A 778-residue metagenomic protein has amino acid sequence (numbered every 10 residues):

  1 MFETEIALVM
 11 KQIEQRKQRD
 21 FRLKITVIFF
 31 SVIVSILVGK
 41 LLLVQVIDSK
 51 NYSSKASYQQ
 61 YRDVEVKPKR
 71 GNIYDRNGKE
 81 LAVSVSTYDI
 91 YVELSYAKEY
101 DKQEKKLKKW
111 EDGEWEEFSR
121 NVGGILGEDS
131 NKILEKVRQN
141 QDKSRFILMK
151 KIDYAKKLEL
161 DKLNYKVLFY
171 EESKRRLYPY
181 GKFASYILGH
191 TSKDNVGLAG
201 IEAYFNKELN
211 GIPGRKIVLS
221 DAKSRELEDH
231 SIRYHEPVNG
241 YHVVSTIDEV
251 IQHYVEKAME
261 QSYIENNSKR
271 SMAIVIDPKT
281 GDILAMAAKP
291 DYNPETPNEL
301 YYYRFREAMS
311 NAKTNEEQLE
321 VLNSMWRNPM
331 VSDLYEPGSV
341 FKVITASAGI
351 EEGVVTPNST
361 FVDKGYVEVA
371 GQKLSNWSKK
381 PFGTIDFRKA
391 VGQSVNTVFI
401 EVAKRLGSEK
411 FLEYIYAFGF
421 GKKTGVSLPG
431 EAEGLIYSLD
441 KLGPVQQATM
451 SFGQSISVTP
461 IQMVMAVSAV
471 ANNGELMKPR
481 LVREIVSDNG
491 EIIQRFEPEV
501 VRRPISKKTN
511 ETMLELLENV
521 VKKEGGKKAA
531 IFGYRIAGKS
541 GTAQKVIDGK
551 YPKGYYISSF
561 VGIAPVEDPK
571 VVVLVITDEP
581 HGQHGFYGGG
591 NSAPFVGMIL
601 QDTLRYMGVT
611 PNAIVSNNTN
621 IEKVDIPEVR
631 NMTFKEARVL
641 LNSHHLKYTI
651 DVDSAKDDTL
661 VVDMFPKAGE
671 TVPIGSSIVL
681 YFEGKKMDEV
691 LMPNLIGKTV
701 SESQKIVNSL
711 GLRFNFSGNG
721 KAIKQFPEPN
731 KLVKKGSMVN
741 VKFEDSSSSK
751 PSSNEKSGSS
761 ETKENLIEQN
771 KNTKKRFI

Functional and structural regions predicted by a protein language model:
M1-A308, P329, L334, T356 (+11 more regions): Periplasmic/cell-envelope proteins involved in peptidoglycan metabolism and beta-lactam response
F2-A7, A82, D221-I232, K279-V340 (+2 more regions): Beta-lactam-recognizing serine transpeptidase/beta-lactamase-like catalytic domain environment
K69-G71, Y88, S185, S559 (+3 more regions): Change "...and in nucleic-acid phosphodiester-cleaving endonucleases..." to "...and in nucleic-acid processing enzymes
A82-V85, N140, Y234-V238, V391-S394 (+5 more regions): Short, flexible turn/loop "capping" segments at secondary-structure junctions
K102-E104, K373, F496-E497, Q583-F586 (+1 more regions): Short acidic, glycine/proline-rich loop/turn micro-motifs
A184, G240-V244, R270-A273, D386-F387 (+3 more regions): Short glycine-rich loop/turn motifs
S271, S359, G365, V426 (+6 more regions): Extracytoplasmic/periplasmic beta-strand context in beta-sandwich domains, especially the cupredoxin/COX2 CuA-binding
A530-G533, A537, G554, V575-I778: Ligand-recognition elements built from short beta-strands and adjacent flexible loops
